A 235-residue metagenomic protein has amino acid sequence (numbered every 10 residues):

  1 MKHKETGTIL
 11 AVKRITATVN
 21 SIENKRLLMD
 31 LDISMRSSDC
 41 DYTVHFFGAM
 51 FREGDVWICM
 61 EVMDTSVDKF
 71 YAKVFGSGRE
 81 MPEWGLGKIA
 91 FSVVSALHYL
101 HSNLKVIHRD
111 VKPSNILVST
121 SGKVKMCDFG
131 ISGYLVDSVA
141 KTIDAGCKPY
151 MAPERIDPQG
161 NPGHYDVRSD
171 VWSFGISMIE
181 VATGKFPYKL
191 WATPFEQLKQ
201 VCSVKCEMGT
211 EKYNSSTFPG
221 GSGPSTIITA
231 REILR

Functional and structural regions predicted by a protein language model:
M1-A17: Glycine-rich ATP phosphate-binding loop
I15-S38: Conserved N-lobe beta3->alphaC-helix segment of eukaryotic protein kinase catalytic domains
H45-G54: Short beta-strand micro-motifs within the conserved protein kinase catalytic domain, predominantly in the N-lobe
E53-S66: Conserved short submotifs of the Hanks-type protein kinase catalytic core that shape the nucleotide-binding pocket
I89-A90: Activation segment signature within eukaryotic-like protein kinase domains
H101-V118: Catalytic-loop of the protein kinase fold
